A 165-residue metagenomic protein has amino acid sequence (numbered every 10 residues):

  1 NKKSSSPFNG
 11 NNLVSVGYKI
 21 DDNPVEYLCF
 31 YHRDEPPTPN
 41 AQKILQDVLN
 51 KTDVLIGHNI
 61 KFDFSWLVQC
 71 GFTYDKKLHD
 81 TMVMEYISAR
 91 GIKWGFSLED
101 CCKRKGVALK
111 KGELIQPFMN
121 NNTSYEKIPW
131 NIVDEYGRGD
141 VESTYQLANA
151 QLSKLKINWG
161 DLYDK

Functional and structural regions predicted by a protein language model:
N1-F96: Conserved RNase H-like, two-metal-ion catalytic cores of nucleic-acid enzymes
Y27-R33, C102, I157-D164: Short alpha-helical "patches" and their helix-cap loops
N40-I44, S97-D100, E113-L114, I132 (+1 more regions): Exposed alpha-helical structural elements
V48-K51, W66, C70, I87 (+4 more regions): Generic, well-ordered alpha-helical scaffold segments in large soluble proteins
V68, E113-Q116: Short acidic, glycine/serine/threonine-rich loops at helix termini
D75-K76, Q116-K165: Mixed-charge, glycine-rich, non-catalytic linkers/tails in nucleic-acid processing enzymes
L78-V107, I115-T123, V133, G137: Short alpha-helix plus adjacent loop in nuclease-associated cores
K110: Helix-turn-helix
